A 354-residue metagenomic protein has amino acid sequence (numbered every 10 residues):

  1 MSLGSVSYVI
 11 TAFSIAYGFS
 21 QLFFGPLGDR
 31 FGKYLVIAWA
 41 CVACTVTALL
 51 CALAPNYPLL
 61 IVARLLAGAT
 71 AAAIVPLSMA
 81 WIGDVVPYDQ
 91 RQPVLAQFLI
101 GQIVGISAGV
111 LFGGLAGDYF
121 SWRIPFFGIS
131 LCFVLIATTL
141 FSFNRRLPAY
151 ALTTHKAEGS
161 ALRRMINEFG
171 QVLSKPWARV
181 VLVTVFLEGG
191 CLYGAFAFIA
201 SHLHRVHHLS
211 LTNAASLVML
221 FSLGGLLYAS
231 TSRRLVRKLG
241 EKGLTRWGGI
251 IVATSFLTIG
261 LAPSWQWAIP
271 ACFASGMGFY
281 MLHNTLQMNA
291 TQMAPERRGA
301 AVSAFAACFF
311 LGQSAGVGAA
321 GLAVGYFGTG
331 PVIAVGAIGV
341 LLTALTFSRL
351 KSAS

Functional and structural regions predicted by a protein language model:
F19-P55: Conserved MFS/SLC helix-loop-helix module at the cytosolic interface between two early adjacent transmembrane helices
Q21-G32, Y228-G240, V324-G325: Helix-to-loop junctions at the C-terminal end of transmembrane segments in multipass secondary transporters
G32, L53-L59, T70, H208 (+1 more regions): Helix-breaking motifs and short loop linkers at transmembrane-helix boundaries and internal kinks in secondary membrane
A43, T47, P58-L66, Q266-A274: Paired small-residue
L59, Y88, Q97-N144: Helix-loop-helix hairpin linking two adjacent transmembrane segments in secondary transporters
A63-G101: Cytoplasmic helix-loop-helix junction between adjacent transmembrane helices in 12-TM secondary transporters
R145-V181: Juxtamembrane intracellular "pre-TM" segments in multi-pass secondary transporters
K242-L286: C-terminal transmembrane helical hairpin of 12-TM major facilitator-type secondary transporters
